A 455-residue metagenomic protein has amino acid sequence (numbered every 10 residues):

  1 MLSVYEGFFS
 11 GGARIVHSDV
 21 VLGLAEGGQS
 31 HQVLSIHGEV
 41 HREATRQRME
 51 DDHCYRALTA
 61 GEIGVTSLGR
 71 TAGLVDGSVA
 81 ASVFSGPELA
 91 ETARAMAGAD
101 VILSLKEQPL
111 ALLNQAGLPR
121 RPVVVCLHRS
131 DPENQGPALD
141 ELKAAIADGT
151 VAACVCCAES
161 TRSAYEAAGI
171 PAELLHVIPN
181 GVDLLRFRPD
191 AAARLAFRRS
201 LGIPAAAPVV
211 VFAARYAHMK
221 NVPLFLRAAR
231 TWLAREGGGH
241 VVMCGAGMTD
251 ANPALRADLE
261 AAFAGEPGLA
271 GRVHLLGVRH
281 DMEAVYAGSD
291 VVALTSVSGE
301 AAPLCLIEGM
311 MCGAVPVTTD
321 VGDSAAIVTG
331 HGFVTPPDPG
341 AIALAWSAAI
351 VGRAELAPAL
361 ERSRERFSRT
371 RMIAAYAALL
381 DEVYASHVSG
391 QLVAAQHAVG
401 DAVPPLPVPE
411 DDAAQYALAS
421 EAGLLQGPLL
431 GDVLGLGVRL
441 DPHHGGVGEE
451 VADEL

Functional and structural regions predicted by a protein language model:
L2-V4, P204-K220, L226-A229, V242: Conserved donor-binding/catalytic core segment of Leloir-type glycosyltransferases
R42-T59, H240-A270: Short, structured helix-loop element that forms part of the nucleotide-activated donor/catalytic region
D51, R188-I203, L259-E260, A357-P358: A short helix/loop element that forms part of the nucleotide-sugar donor recognition site in Leloir-type
S104-L110, L127: Short His-centered aromatic/hydrophobic patch
S160, G181: Carbohydrate-associated surface elements
A314-T318: Short hydrophobic beta-strand element within catalytic cores of glycosyltransferases and related nucleotide-activated
G330-G340, A348-A354: Conserved acidic donor-binding segment of nucleotide-sugar-dependent glycosyltransferases
A354-G390, H397-P404: A charged, aromatic-enriched C-terminal amphipathic alpha-helix characteristic of glycosyltransferases across folds
